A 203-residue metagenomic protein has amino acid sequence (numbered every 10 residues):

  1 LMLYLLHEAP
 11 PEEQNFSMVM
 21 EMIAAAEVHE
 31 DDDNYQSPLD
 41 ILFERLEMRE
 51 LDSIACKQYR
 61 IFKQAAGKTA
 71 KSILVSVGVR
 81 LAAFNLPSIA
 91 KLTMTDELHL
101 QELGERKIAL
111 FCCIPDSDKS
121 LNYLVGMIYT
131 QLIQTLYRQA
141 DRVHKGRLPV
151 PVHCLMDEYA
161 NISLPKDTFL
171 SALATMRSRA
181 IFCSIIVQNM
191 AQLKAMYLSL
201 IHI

Functional and structural regions predicted by a protein language model:
L1-I181: P-loop NTPase motor domains
D116-D118, N189-L193: Conserved nucleotide-binding/hydrolysis micro-motifs of P-loop NTPases
F182-V187: Structural recognition of the conserved hydrophobic beta-strand(s) that form the central parallel beta-sheet of P-loop
L193-S199: Short, glycine/polar-rich helix-capping loops at beta-to-alpha or helix-loop-helix junctions that flank or form
I201-I203: Conserved small/polar residues in nucleotide/adenosyl-binding loops
